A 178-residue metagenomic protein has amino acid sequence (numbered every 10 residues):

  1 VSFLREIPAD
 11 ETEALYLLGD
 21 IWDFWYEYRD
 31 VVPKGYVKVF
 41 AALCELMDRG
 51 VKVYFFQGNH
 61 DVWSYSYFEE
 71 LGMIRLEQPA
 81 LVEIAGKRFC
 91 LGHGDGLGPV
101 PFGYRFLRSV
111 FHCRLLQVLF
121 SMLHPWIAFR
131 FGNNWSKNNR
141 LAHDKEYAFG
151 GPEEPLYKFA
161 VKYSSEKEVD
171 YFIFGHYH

Functional and structural regions predicted by a protein language model:
V1-I84: Core catalytic region of metal-dependent phosphoesterases/phosphodiesterases, especially metallo-beta-lactamase-like
V1-W22, H93-L115: Solvent-exposed, charged interface segments at domain starts and junctions
S2, E45, S66, R105 (+6 more regions): Charged/polar, solvent-exposed surface patches and flexible loops
D23-L46, N138-G150, S164-F172: N-terminal short leaders/motifs
E27, V31, S66-E70, R130 (+4 more regions): Short amphipathic alpha-helical patches
L71-E77, R88-C90, D95, V100-L107 (+1 more regions): Conserved beta-sheet core of the metallophosphoesterase superfamily
G94-P155: Active-site-proximal loop/helix segment associated with metal-binding centers of metalloenzymes
